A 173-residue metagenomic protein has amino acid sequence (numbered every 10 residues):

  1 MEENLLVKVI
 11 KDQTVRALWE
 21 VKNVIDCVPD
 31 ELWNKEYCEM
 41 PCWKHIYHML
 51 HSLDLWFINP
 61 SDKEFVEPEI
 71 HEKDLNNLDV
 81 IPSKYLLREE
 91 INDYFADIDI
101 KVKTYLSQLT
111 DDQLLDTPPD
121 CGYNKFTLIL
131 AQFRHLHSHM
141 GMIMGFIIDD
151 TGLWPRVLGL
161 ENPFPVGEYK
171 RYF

Functional and structural regions predicted by a protein language model:
M1-Q13: Extreme N-terminal tail/first-helix region
N4, V24-I25, D74, I81 (+1 more regions): Generic signal for short, ordered secondary-structure residues within or immediately flanking folded domains
L6-V9, V66-E90: Short acidic-aromatic linear motifs embedded in glycine-rich loops, typified by GG[WY][YF]DAGD(H) and related
K11-D12, D30-N76, P119-F173: Short, contiguous alpha-helical
D12-V15, W19, E69-I70, A96: Alpha-helix N-cap/helix-start motif at coil-to-helix transitions, marked by capping-box chemistry
L18, K22-P29, D54-F57, A96-S107 (+2 more regions): Structural signal for well-ordered, non-membrane alpha-helices
N23, Y47, T104, P118-P119: Homeobox/homeodomain signature
L78-D116, F126-H137, M142: Acidic/histidine-rich alpha-helical segments that form the ligand environment of transition-metal centers
